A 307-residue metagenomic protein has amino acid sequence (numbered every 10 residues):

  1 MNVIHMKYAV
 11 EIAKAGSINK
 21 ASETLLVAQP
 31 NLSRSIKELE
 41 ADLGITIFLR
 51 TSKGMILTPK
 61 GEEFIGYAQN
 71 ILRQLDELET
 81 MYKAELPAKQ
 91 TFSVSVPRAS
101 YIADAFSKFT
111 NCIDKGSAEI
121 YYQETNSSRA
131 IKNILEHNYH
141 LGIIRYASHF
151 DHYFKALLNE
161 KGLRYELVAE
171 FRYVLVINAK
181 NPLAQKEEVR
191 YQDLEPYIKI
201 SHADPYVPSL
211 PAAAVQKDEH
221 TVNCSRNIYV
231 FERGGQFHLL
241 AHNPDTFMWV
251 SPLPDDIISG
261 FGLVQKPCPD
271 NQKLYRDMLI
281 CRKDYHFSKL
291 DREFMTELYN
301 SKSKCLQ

Functional and structural regions predicted by a protein language model:
V10-A28: Short helix-boundary/capping micro-motifs
E40-L57: A short LG(V/I)-centered, amphipathic sequence patch enriched for acidic residue(s) preceding the LG motif
D42, F64-L86, S93, Y101: Alpha-helical linker/hinge and terminal dimerization helices associated with HTH transcriptional regulators
K89-Y153: Central regulatory/effector-binding core of bacterial HTH transcription factors
I102-K108, D151, E187, Y191 (+2 more regions): Secondary-structure junction motif
L135-N138, D204-V264: Hydrophobic hinge/microswitch elements
L157-Y173, I177-K199: Flexible hinge/capping segments at coil-to-helix
L253-P254, L263-Q307: A late-sequence structural motif
